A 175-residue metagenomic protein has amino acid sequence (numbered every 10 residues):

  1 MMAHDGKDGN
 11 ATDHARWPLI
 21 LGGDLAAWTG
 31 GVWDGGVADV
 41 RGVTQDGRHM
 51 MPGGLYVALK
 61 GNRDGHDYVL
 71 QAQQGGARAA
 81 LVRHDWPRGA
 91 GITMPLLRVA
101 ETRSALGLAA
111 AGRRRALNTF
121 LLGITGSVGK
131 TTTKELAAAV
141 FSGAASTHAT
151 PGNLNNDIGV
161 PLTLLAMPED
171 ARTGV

Functional and structural regions predicted by a protein language model:
M1-L108: N-terminal leader/targeting and accessory segments in enzymes
A105-V175: Phosphate-binding loop of NTP-binding sites
